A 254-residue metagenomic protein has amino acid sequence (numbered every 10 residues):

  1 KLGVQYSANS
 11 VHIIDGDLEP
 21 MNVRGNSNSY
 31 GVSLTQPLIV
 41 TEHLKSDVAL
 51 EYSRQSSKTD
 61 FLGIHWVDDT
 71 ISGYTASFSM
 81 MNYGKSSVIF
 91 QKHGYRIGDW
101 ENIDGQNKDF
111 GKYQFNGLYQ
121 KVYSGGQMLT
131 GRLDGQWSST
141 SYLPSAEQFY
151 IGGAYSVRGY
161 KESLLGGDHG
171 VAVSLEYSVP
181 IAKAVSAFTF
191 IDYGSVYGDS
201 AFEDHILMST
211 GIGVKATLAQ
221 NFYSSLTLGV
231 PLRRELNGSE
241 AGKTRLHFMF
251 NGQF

Functional and structural regions predicted by a protein language model:
L2-Q136: Transmembrane beta-strand segments of outer-membrane beta-barrel domains in Gram-negative and organellar OMPs
D104-F254: C-terminal transmembrane beta-barrel domains of outer membrane proteins
